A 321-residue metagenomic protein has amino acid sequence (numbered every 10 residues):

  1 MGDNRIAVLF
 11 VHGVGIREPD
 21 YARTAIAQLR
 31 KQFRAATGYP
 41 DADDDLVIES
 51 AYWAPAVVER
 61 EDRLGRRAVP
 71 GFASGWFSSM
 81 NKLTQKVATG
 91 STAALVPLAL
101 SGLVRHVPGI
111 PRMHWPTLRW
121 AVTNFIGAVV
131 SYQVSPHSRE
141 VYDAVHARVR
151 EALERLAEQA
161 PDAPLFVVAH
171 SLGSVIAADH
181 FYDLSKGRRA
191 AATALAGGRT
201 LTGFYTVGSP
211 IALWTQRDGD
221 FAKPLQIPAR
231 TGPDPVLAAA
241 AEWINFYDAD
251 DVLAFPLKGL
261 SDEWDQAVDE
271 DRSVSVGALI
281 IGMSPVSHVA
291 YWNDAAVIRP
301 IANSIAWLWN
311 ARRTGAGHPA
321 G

Functional and structural regions predicted by a protein language model:
M1-A54, E59-D62, G109-W120, I126-V168 (+1 more regions): Lipid deacylating catalytic domains
D43-A93: N-terminal accessory alpha/beta regions
G75, S79, L83, G102 (+2 more regions): Low-complexity, intrinsically disordered, cysteine-poor segments enriched in small/polar and charged residues
L83-L118: A substrate-binding/cap region within the structured catalytic cores of diverse enzymes
